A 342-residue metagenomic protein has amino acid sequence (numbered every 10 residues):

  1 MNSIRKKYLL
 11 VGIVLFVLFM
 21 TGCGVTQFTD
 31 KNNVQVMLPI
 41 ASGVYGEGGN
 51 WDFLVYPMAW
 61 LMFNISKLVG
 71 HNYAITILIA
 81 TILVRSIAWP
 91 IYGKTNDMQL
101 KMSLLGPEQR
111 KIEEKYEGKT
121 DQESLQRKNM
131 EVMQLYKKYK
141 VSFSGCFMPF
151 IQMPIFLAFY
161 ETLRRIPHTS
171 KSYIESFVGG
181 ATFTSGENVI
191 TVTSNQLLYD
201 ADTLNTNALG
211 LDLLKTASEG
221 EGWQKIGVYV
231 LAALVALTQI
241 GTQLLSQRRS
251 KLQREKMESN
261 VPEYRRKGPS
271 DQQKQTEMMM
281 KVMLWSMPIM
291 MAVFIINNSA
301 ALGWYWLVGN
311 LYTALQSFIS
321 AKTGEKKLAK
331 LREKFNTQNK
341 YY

Functional and structural regions predicted by a protein language model:
N2-Y342: Helix-loop-helix
